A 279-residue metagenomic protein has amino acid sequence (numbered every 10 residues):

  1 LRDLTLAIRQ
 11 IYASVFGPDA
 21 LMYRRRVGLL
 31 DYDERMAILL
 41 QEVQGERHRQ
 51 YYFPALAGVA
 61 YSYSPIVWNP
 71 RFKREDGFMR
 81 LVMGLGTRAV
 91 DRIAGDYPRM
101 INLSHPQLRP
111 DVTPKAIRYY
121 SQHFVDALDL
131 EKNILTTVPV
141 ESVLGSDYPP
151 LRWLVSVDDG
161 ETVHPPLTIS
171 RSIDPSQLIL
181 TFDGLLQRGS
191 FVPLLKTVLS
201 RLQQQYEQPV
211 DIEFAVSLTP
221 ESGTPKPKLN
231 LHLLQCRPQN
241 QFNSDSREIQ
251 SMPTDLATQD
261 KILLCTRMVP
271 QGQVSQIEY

Functional and structural regions predicted by a protein language model:
L1-Y279: Conserved mixed alpha/beta core segments that line enzyme active sites in large multi-domain catalysts
